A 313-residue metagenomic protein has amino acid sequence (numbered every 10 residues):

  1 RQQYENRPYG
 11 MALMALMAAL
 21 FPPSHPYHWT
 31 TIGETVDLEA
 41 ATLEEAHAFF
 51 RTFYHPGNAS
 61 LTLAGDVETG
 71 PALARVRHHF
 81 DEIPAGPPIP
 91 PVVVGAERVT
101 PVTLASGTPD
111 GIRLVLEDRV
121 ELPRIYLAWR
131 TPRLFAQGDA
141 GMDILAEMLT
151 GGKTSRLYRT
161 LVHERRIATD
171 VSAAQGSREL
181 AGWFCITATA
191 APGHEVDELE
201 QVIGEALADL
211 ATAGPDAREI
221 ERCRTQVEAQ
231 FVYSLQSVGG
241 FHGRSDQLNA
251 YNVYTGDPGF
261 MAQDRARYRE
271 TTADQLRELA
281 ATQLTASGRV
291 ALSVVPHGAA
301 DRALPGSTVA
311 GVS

Functional and structural regions predicted by a protein language model:
Q3-N58, E82-A136, E147-E198, R218-A229 (+3 more regions): Non-catalytic beta-strand/loop surface segments
G65-G70, A191-E195: Helix N-cap motif at beta-to-alpha junctions
G70-A74, E200: Charge-rich, low-aromatic oligomerization/scaffolding segments with amphipathic character
H79-P87, G204-P215: A common structural junction motif
D139-A140: Zinc-dependent metallopeptidase catalytic helix centered on the HExxH motif and its immediate flanking segment
N249-F260, Y268: C-terminal, helix-dominated tail/subdomain
V290-S313: Non-catalytic accessory/interaction domains
